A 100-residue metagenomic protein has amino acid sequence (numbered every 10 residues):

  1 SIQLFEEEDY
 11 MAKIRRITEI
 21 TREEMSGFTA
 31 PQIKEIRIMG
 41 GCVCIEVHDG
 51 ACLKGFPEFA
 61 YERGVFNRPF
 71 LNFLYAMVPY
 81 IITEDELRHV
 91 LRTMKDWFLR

Functional and structural regions predicted by a protein language model:
S1-F5, V90: Buried hydrophobic packing segments
L4-M11, Y80-E84: Active-site oxyanion-binding pockets that recognize sulfate/phosphate
E6-V43, V47-E62: Conserved PLP-dependent catalytic core of the aminotransferase class-I/II
G41-R92: Conserved C-terminal alpha-helix-loop-beta "cap" of PLP-dependent enzymes that closes/shapes the active-site mouth
T93-R100: C-terminal alpha-helix
